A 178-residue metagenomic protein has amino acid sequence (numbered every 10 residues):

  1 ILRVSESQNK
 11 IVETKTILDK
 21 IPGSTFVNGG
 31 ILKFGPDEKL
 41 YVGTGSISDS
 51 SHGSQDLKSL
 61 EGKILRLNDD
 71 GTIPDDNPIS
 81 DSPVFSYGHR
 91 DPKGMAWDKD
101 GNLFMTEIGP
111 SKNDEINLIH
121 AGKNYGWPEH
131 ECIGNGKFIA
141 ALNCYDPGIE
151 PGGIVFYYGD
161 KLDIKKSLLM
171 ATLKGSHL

Functional and structural regions predicted by a protein language model:
I1-F34: Asp-box/WD-like beta-propeller blade repeats and closely related beta-sheet repeat scaffolds
L32, K39-Y41: Conserved serine DD-peptidase/penicillin-binding transpeptidase domain and beta-lactam-recognizing active-site
K39, S46-L178: Beta-propeller domain segments
